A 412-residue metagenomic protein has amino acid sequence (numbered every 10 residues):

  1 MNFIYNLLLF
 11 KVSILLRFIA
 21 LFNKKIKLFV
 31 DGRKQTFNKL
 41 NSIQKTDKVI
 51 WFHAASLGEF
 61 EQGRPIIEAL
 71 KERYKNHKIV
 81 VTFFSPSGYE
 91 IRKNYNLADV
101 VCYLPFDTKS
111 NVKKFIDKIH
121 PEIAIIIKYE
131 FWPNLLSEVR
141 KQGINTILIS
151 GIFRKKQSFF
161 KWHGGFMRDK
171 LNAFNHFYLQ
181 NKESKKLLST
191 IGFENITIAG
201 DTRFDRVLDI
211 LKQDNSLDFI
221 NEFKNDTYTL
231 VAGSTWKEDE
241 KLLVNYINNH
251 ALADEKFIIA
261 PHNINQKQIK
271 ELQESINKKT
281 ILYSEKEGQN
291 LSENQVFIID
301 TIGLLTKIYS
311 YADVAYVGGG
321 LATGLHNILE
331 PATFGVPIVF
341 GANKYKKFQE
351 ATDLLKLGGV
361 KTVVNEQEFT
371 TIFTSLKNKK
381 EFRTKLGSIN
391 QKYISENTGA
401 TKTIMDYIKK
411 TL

Functional and structural regions predicted by a protein language model:
M1-L412: Nucleotide-activated sugar donor-binding and catalytic core shared by glycosyltransferases and related lipid-linked
